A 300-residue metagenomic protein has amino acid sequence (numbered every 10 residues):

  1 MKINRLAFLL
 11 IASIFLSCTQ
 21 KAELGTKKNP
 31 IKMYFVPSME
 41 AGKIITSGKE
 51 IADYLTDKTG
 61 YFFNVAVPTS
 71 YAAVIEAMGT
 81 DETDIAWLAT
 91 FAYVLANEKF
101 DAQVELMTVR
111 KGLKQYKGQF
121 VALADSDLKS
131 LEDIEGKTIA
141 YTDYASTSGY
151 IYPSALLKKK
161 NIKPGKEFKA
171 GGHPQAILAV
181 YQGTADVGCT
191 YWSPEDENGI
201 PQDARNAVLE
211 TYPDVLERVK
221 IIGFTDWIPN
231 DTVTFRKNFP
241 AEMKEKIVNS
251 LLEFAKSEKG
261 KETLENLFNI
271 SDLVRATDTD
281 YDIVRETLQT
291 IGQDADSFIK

Functional and structural regions predicted by a protein language model:
L16-S17: C-terminal motif of bacterial Sec signal peptides marking the signal peptidase cleavage site
L24-F91: Extracytoplasmic small-molecule ligand-binding "clamshell" domains of the periplasmic binding protein/Venus flytrap
K28-E50, T56, F239-K300: An extracytoplasmic/periplasmic, membrane-proximal ligand-sensing/linker region
P37, V67-Y71, D81-F100, T108 (+2 more regions): Beta->alpha turn/N-cap motifs
M78-G79, I134, V180-Y181: Hydrophobic residues within well-ordered alpha-helices
A102-G112, R218-F224: A structural signal for short loop-to-beta-strand junctions that line the ligand-binding cleft of periplasmic/secreted
A122-I139: Flexible hinge/capping segments at coil-to-helix
T138-E242: Pocket-lining segment of extracytoplasmic ligand-binding domains
